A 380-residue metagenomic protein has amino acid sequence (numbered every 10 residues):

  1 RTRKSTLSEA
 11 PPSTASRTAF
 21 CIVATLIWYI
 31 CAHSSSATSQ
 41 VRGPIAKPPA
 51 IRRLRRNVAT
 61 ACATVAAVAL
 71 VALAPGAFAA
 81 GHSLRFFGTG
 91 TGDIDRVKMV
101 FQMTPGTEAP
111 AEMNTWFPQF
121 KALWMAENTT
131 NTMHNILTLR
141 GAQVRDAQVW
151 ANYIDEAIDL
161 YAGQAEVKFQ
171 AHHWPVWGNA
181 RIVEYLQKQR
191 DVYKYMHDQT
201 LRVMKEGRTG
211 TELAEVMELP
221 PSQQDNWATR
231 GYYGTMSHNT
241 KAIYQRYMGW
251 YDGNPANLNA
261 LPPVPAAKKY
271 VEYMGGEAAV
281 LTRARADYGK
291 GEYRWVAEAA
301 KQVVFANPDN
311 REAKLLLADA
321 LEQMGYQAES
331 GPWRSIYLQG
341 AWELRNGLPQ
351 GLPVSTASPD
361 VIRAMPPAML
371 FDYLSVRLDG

Functional and structural regions predicted by a protein language model:
R1-S8, P12-A24, W28-R42, R52-N57 (+1 more regions): Low-acidity, Ser/Thr- and Arg-rich intrinsically disordered low-complexity segments
A63-A67, V71: Hydrophobic helical h-region of N-terminal Sec-dependent signal peptides in bacterial secretory/periplasmic proteins
S83-F87: Short acidic-hydrophobic, aromatic-tinged amphipathic segments that line or gate anion-handling sites
T91-D93, K98-E206: Metallo-beta-lactamase
V183, Q187-K188, M196-V303, R311-A313 (+2 more regions): Hard-cation-handling environments
R283-A286, K290-E298, Q302-F305, D309 (+1 more regions): Feature captures hydrophobic
